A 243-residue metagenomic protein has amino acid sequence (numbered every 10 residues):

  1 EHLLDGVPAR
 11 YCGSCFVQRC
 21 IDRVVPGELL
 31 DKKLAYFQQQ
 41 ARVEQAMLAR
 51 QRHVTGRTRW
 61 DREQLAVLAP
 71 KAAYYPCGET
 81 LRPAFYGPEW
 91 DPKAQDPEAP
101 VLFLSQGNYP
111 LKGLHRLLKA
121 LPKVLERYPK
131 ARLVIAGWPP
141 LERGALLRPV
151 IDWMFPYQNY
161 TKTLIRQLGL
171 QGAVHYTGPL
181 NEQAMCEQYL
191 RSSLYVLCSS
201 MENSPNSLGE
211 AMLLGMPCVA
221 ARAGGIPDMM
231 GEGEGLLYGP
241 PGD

Functional and structural regions predicted by a protein language model:
C15-H53, E63, V67-L68: Membrane-proximal helix-turn-helix segments that form the acceptor-binding/catalytic region of lipid-linked
A66, T80-E98, E187: Acidic anion/phosphate-binding donor-loop and adjacent secondary structure in glycosyltransferase catalytic cores
K93-K112, L118-L121, L133-V134: Conserved donor-binding/catalytic core segment of Leloir-type glycosyltransferases
L147-P179, Q183: Nucleotide-activated donor-binding/catalytic signature segment of Leloir-type glycosyltransferases, i.e., the conserved
P179, E187-S192: Short alpha-helical donor nucleotide-sugar binding micro-motif in glycosyltransferases
S200: Aromatic "clamp/platform" in nucleotide-sugar-dependent glycosyltransferases that forms part of the donor/acceptor
P217-A220: Short hydrophobic beta-strand element within catalytic cores of glycosyltransferases and related nucleotide-activated
E232, L236-G242: Conserved acidic donor-binding segment of nucleotide-sugar-dependent glycosyltransferases
